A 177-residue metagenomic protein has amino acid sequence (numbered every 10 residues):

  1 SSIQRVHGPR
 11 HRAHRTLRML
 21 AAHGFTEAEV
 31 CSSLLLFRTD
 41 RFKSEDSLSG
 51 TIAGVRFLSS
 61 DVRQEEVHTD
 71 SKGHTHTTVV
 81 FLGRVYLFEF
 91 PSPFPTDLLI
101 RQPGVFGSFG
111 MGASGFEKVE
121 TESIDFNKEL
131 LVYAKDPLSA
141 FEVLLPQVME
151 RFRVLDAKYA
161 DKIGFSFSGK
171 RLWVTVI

Functional and structural regions predicted by a protein language model:
G8, A13-H14, A21-I177: Charged, low-complexity intrinsically disordered regions
